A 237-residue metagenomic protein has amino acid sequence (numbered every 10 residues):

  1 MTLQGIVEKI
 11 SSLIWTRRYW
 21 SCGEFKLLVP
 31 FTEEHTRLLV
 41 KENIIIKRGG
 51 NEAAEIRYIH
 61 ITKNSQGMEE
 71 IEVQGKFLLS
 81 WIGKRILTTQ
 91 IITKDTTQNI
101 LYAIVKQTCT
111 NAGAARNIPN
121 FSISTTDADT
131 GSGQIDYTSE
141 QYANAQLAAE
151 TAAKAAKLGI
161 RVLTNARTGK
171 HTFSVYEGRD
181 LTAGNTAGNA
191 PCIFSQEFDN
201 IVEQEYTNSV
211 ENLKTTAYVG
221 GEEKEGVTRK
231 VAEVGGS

Functional and structural regions predicted by a protein language model:
M1-L38, Q74-I82, Q98: Juxtamembrane "anchor/assembly" segments of surface/extracellular structural proteins
K9, R161, F198-N200: Catalytic phosphate/metal-binding cores of nucleic-acid and nucleotide-processing enzymes, i.e., regions that mediate
R18-W20, K26-L27, G50, G75 (+3 more regions): Amphipathic, non-transmembrane alpha-helical segments in extracytoplasmic/periplasmic proteins
T32-D129: Surface-exposed cap/loop segments at beta↔alpha junctions
L38-I45, Q141-A143, G188, F198: Glycine-centered loop/turn motifs
P119-D136, T168-T172: Short, conserved phosphate-binding/catalytic loop or strand-edge motifs used in phosphoryl-/nucleotidyl-transfer
K154-C192, E211: Extended amphipathic alpha-helical segments with heptad-repeat/coiled-coil character used for oligomerization, fusion
L181-S237: Acidic, small/polar-enriched beta strand-loop surface segments
